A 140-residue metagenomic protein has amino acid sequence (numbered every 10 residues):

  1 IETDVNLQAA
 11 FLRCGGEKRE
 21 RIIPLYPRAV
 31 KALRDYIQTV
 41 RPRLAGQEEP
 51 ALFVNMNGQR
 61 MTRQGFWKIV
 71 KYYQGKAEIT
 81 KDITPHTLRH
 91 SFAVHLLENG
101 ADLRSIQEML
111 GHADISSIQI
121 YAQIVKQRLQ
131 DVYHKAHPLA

Functional and structural regions predicted by a protein language model:
I1-A32, Q38, S116: Conserved tyrosine-mediated DNA breakage-rejoining catalytic core shared by Y-recombinases
E20, P24, F92, I120 (+1 more regions): Amphipathic alpha-helical recognition patches that constitute DNA-binding helices
P27-T80: Active-site/catalytic core of tyrosine-dependent DNA strand-transfer enzymes
L33-Y36, L96, G100, L129-V132: Hydrophobic recognition helices of helix-based DNA-binding modules
T62, D102, A113-D114, V125: Short coil turns linking two alpha-helices in DNA-binding domains
Y72, R89-A113, I120: C-terminal catalytic core of tyrosine-transesterase DNA break-rejoin enzymes
D82-H86: Catalytic tyrosine of NAD(P)H-dependent dehydrogenase/reductases that use a Tyr as the general acid/base
S116-P138: Catalytic-site neighborhood detector that most strongly recognizes the C-terminal catalytic loop/helix of tyrosine
